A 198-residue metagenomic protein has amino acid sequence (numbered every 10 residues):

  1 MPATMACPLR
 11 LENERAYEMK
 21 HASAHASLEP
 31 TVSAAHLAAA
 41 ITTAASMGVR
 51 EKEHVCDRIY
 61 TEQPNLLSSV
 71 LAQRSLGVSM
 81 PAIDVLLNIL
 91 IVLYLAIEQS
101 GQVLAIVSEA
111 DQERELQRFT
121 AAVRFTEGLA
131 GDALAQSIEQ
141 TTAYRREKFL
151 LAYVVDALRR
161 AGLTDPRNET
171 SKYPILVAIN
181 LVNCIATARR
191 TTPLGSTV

Functional and structural regions predicted by a protein language model:
K20-V198: Long compositionally biased, domain-poor regions of proteins
